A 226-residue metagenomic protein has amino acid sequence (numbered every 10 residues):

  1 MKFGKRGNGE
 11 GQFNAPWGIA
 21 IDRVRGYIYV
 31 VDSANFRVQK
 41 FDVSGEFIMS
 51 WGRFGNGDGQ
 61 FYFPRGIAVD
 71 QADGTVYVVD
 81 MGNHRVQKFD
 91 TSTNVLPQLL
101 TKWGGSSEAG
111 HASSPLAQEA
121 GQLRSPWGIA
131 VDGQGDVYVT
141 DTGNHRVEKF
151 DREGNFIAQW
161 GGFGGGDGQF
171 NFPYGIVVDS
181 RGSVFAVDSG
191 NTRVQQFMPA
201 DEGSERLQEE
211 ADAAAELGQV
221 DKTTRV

Functional and structural regions predicted by a protein language model:
M1-W17, E46-R65, V95-W127, N155-Y174 (+3 more regions): Gly/Pro-rich loop segments of beta-rich domains
I21-R25, V69-D73, V131-Q134, V178-R181: Residue-level detector of Asp-centered blade-edge/turn motifs that repeat once per structural unit in beta-propeller
Y27-Y29, T75-Y77, D136-Y138, S183-F185: Conserved beta-propeller blade signature
S33, M81, T142, S189 (+1 more regions): Short loop/turn segments immediately following the C-termini of beta-strands
N35-F36, N83-H84, N144-R146, N191-R193: Short glycine/acidic-enriched loop and turn motifs that connect beta-strands
G128, V139-N144: Loop/turn-rich, solvent-exposed surfaces of beta-rich toroidal or solenoidal domains
